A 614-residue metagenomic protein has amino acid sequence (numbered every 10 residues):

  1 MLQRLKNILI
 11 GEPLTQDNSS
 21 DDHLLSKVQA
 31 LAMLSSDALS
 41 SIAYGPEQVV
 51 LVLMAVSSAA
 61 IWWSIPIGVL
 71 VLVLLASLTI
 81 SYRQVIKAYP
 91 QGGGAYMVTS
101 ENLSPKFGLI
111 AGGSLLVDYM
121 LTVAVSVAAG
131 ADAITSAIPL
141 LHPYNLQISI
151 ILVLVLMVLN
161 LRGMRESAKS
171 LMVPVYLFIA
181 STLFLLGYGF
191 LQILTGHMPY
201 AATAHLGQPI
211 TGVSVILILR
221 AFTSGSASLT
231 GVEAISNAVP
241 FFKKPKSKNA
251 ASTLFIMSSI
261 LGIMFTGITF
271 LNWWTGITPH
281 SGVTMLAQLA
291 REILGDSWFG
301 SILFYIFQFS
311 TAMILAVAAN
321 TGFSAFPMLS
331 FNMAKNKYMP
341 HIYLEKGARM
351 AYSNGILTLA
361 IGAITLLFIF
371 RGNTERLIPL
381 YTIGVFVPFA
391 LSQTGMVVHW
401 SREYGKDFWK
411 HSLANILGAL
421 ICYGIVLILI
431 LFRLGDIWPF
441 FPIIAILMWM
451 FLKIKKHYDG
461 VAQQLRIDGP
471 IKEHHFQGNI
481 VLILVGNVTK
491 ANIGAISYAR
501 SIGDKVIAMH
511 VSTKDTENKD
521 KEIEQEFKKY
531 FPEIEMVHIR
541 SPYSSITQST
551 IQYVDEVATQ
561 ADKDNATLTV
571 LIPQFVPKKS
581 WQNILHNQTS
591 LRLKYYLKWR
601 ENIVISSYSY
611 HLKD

Functional and structural regions predicted by a protein language model:
M1-S19, D459-I467, H474-L482, N487-D614: Cytosolic C-terminal regulatory domains/tails of membrane transporters and channels
M1-V52, I80, Q91, T99-N102 (+2 more regions): Membrane-interface "cap" regions at the ends of multi-pass membrane proteins
Q3, V50-S100, P105-G112, V125-L152 (+1 more regions): Extracellular loop-to-transmembrane helix junctions
S20, Y176, A180-T230, D436: Helix-loop-helix junctions that connect adjacent transmembrane segments in multi-pass membrane transporters
S26, P105, P143-I150, F241-I263 (+3 more regions): Loop-to-transmembrane helix boundary motifs in multi-pass membrane proteins
F178-A204, T269-G276, A390-G405, L452-A462: Hydrophobic alpha-helical segments and their helix-loop junctions in multi-pass secondary transporters
F190-H197, A251-L289: Extracellular/periplasmic helix-exit of transmembrane alpha-helices
I342-S353, F389-L434, Q464, D468-I471: C-terminal membrane-solvent junction of multi-pass transporters and transport-like membrane proteins
